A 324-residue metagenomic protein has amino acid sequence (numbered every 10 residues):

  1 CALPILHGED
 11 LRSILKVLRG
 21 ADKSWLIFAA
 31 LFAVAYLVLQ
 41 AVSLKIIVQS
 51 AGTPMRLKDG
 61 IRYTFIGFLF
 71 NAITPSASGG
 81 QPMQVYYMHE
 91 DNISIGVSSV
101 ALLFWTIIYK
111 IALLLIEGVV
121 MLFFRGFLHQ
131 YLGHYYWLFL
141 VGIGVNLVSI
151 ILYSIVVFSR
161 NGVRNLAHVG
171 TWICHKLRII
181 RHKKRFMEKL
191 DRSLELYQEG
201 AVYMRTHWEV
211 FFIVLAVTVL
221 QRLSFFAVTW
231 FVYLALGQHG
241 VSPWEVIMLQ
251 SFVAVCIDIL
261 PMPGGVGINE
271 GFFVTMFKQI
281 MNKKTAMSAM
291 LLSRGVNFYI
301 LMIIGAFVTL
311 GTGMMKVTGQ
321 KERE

Functional and structural regions predicted by a protein language model:
C1-R12, K16, F70-R181, M262 (+1 more regions): Transmembrane helix-loop-helix hairpins in multi-pass inner-membrane proteins
A2-T53: Anchoring transmembrane alpha helix of integral membrane proteins
R12-G20, M88, S193-R205: A short amphipathic helical element positioned immediately N-terminal to and/or at the very start of a transmembrane
G20-A29, V202-A216: Membrane-interface helix starts
A29-Y36, G67-T74, Y109, V217-Q221 (+2 more regions): Alpha-helical transmembrane segments of multi-pass integral membrane proteins
A41-L69, V232-L249: Membrane-embedded helical hairpins/re-entrant loop segments and their flanking transmembrane helices within multi-pass
A112-L114, S193-E195, V217-T229: Core segments of transmembrane alpha-helices that mediate helix-helix packing or line hydrophobic substrate/ligand
K176-Y197: Short, membrane-interfacial amphipathic segments enriched in basic
